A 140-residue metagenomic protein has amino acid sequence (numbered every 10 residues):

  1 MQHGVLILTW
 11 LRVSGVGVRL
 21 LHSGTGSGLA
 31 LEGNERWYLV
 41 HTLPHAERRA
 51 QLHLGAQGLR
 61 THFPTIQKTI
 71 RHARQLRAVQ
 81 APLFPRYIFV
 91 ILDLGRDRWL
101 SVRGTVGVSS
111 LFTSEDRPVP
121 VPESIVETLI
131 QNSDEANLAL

Functional and structural regions predicted by a protein language model:
Q2-L140: Acidic-enriched and Gly/Ser
